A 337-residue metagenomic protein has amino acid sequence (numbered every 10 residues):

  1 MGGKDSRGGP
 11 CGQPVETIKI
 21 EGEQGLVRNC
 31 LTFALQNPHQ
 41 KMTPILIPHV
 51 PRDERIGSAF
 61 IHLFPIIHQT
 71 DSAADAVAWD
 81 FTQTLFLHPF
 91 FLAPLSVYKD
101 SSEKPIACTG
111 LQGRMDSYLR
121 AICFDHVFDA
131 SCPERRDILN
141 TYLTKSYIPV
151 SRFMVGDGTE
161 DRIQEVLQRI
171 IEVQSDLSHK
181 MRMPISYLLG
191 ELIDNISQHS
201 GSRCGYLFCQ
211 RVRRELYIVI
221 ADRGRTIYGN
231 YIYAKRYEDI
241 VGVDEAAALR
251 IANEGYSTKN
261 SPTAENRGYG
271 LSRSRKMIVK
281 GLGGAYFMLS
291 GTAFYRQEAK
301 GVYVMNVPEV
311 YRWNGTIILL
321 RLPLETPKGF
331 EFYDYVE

Functional and structural regions predicted by a protein language model:
G2-S72, D129, D239-V243, I251-E337: Flexible, glycine-/charge-rich segments associated with ATP-binding catalytic modules
P48-D129: Amphipathic alpha-helical interaction surfaces in cytosolic regulatory modules
A73, S102, G201-R203, L282: Residues at helix C-cap/C′ positions in short coil/turn segments immediately following an alpha-helix
A76, R213-Y217, G315: A generic structural signal for beta-strand entry/edge sites
S96-Y98, I122, H179-R211, L271-R275: Conserved ATP-binding N-box helix of the HATPase_c
D125-L143: A glycine-rich helix N-cap at a beta->alpha junction
K145-D176, K235-T258, K276: Helix-loop-beta hinge of the Bergerat
N195-A234: ATP-lid-like helix-loop hinge signature
